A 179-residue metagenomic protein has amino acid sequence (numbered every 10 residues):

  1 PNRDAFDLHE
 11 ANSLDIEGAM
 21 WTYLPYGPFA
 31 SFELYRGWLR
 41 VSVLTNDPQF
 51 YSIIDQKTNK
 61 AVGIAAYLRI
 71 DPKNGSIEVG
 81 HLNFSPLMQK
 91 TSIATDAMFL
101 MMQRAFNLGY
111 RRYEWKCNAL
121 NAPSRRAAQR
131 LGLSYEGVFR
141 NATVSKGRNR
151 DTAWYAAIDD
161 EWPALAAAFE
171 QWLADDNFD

Functional and structural regions predicted by a protein language model:
P1-T91, R104, L108, R148-D179: GNAT-family acyltransferases
A94: Short, conserved glycine- and acidic-residue-centered signature motifs in active-site or ligand-binding loops
N107-C117: Conserved GNAT acetyl-CoA-binding A-motif
W115-R125: Conserved beta-strand-loop-alpha-helix junction that forms the acyl-donor binding cleft
K116, S134-R148: Conserved catalytic-core motifs of GNAT/GCN5-like acyltransferases
A127-Q129: Hydrophobic residues within well-ordered alpha-helices
